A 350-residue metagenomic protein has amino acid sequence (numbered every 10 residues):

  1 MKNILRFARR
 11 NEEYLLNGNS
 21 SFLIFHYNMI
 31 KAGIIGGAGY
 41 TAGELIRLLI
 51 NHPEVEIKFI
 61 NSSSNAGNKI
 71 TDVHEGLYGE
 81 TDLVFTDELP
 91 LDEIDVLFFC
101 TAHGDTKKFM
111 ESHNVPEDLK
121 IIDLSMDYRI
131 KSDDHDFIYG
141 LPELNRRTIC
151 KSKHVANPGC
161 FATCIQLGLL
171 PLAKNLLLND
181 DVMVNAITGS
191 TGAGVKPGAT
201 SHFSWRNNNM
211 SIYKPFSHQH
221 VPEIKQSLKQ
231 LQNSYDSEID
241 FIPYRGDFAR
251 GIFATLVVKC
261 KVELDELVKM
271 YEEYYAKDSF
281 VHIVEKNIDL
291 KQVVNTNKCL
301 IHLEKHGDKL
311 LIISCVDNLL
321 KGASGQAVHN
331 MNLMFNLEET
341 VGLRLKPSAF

Functional and structural regions predicted by a protein language model:
K2-R10, Y14-L15, S20-F22: Short, often N-terminal, low-complexity regions that either remain intrinsically disordered or form a short helix
E12, Y27-N208, Y213-P215, N233-S234 (+3 more regions): N-terminal Rossmann-like NAD(P) cofactor-binding subdomain of oxidoreductases, focused on the glycine-rich
I46, Q166-A173, V221-K225, E272 (+1 more regions): Predominant activation on well-ordered alpha-helical scaffold segments within soluble catalytic domains
L48, H52, N175, S227-L231 (+3 more regions): Change "in soluble alpha/beta enzymes" to "in soluble alpha/beta proteins
S152, M210, G251-T255, L311: Short, solvent-exposed beta-strand edge segments and adjacent coil->beta transition regions
I212-F216, Y244-R245, D289-V293: Short Gly/Pro-enriched turn/cap motifs at secondary-structure boundaries
S217-I283: C-terminal substrate-binding/catalytic lobe of Rossmann-fold NAD(P)-dependent dehydrogenases
A254-F350: C-terminal active-site/capping subdomain that shapes the small-molecule cofactor and substrate pocket of enzyme
